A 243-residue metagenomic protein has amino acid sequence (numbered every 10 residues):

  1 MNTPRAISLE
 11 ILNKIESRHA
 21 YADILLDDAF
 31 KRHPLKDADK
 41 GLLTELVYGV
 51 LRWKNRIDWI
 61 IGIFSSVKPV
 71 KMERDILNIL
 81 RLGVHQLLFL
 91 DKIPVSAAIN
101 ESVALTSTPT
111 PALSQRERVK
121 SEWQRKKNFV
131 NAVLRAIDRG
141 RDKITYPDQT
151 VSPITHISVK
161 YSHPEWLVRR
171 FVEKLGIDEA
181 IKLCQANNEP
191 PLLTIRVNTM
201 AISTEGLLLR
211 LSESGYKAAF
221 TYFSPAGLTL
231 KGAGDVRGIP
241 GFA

Functional and structural regions predicted by a protein language model:
M1-G241: Class I Rossmann-like S-adenosyl-L-methionine
